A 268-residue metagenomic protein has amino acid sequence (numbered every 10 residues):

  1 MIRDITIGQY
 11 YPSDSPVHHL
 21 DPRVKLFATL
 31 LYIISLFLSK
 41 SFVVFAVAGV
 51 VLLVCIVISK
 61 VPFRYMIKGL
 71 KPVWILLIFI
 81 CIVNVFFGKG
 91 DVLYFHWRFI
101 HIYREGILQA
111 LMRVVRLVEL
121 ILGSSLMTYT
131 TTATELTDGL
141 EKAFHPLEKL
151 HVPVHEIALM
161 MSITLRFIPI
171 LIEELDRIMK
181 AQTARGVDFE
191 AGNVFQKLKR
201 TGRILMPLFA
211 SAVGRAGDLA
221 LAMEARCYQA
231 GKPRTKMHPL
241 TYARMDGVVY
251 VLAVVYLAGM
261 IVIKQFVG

Functional and structural regions predicted by a protein language model:
M1-F42, A48-L53, V57, H145 (+4 more regions): Transmembrane alpha-helix interface motif
D14, F37, V61-Y65, W97 (+4 more regions): Membrane-helix interfacial "entry" motifs
K25, R64-W74, V249: Alpha-helical transmembrane segments and their helix-start/interface "positive-inside/aromatic belt" motifs in integral
S41, F45, K60-R64, G88-H96 (+2 more regions): Transmembrane helix-loop junctions in multipass membrane proteins, especially transporters and channels
V51-V61, I75-F79: Alpha-helical transmembrane segments and their membrane-interface exit regions
V73-V187: Juxtamembrane/interface alpha-helical elements of multi-pass membrane proteins
